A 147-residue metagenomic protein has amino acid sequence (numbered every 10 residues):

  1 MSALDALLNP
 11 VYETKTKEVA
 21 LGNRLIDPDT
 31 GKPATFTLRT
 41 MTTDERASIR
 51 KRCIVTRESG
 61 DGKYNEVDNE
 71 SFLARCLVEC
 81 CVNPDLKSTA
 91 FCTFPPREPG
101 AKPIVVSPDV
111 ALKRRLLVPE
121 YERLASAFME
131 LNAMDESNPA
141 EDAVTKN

Functional and structural regions predicted by a protein language model:
M1-T16, D27: Extended acidic low-complexity intrinsically disordered regions
L4, L8, G22, V78-C80 (+1 more regions): A subset of signal/propeptide-processing and intrinsically disordered low-complexity segments in secreted/extracellular
E13-N23, A34: Mixed-charge (Asp/Glu-Lys/Arg
L21-L25, T40-T42: Short, flexible loop/turn elements at secondary-structure junctions
T30-N147: Short, surface-exposed, charged amphipathic helix/loop patches that serve as local interaction elements
